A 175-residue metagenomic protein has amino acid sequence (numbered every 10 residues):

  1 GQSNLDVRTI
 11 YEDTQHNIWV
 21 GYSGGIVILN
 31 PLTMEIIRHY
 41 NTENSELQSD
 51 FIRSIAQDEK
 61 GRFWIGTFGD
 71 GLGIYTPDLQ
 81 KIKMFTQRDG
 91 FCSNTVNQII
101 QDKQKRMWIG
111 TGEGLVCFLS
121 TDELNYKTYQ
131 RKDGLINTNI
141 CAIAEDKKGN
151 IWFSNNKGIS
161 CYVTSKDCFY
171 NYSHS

Functional and structural regions predicted by a protein language model:
G1-S175: Carboxylate-rich, polar loop motifs that coordinate divalent cations or form catalytic acidic clusters
